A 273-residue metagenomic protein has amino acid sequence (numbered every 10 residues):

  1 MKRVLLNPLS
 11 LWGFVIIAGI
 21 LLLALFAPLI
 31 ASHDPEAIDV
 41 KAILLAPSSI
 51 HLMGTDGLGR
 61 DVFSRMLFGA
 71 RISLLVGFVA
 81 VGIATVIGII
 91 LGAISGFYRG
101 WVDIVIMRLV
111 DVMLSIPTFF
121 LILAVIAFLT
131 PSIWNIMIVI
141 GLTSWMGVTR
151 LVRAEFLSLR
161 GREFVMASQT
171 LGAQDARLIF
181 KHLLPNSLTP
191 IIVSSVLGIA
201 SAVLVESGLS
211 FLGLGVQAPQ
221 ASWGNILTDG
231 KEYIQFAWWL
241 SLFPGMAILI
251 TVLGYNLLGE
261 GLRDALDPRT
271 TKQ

Functional and structural regions predicted by a protein language model:
M1-I89, A93-I94, G100-W101, V105 (+7 more regions): Gly/Trp-centered helix-boundary motif
R3-V4, I43, M66-G69, S73 (+12 more regions): Amphipathic alpha-helical segments that mediate coupling or scaffolding at interfaces
I20, A93, I122-A127, I136 (+6 more regions): Transmembrane alpha-helix boundary and packing residues in multipass membrane permease domains and related
A27-P35, G96-G100, V125-P131, T143 (+4 more regions): Short helix-capping/hinge motifs at transmembrane helix termini and TM-loop junctions
L52, D56, V62, V86-I87 (+2 more regions): Generic hydrophobic transmembrane alpha-helix motif, especially the helices
T55, Y98, L129-T130, S144 (+5 more regions): Residue-level signature of the cytosolic catalytic core of signaling kinases
V62-L67, L74, L109, V152 (+7 more regions): Short hydrophobic alpha-helical segments within the ABC transporter permease transmembrane module
V125-F128, I140, E155-F156, L197 (+2 more regions): Glycine-rich helix-loop "coupling/hinge" segments at transmembrane-helix boundaries in multipass transporters
